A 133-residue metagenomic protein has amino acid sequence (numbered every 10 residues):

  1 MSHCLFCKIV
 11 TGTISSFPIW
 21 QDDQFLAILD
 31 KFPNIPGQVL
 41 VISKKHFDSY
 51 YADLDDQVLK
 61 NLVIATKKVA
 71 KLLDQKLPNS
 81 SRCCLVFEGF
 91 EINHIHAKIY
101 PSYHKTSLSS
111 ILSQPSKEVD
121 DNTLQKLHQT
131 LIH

Functional and structural regions predicted by a protein language model:
M1-H133: HIT superfamily nucleotide-processing domains
